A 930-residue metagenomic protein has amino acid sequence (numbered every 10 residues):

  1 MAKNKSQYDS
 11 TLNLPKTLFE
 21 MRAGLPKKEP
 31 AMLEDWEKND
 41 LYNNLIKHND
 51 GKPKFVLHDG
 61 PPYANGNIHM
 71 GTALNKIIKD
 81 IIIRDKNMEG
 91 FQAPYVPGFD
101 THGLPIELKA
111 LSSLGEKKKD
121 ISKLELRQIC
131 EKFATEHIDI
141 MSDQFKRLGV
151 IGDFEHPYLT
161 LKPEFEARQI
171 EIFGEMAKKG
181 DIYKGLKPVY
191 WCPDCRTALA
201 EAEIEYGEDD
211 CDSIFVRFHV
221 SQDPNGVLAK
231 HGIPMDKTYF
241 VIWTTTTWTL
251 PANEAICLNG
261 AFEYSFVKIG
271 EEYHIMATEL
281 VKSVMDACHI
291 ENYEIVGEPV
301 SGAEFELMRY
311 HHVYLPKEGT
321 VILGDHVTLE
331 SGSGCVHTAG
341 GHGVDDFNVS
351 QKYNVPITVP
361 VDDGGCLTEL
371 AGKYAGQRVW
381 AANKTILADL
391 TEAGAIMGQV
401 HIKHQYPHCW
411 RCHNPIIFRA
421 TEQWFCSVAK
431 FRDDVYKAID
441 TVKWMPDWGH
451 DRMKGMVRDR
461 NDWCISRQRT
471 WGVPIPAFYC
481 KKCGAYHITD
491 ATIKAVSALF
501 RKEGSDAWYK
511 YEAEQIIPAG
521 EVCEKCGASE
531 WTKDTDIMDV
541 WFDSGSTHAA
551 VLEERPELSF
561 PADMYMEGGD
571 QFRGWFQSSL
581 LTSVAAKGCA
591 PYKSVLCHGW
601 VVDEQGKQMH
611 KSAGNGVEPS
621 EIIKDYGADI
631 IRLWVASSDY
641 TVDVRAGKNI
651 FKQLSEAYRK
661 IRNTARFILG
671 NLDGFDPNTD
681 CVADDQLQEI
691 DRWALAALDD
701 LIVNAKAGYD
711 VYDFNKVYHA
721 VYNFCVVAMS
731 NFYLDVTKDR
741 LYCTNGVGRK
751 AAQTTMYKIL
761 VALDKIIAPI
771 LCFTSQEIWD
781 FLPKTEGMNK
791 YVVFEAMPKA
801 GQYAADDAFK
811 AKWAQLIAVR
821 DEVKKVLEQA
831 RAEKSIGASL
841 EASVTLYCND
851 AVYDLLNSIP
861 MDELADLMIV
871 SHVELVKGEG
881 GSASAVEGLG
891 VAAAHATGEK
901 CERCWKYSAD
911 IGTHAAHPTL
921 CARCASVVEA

Functional and structural regions predicted by a protein language model:
A2-E272, A339-V344, V349-K352, P356-A371 (+8 more regions): N-terminal, positively charged nucleic-acid-binding surface of large information/translation enzymes
G71-I83, G90-Q92, F99-D100, F165-R168 (+7 more regions): Structured ligand/cofactor/substrate-binding pocket environments in proteins
D100, V189, P193, A200-G207 (+6 more regions): Acidic, turn-prone loop/beta-hairpin segments
F145, R168, W463, E656-L669 (+2 more regions): Core structural elements
P188, Q405, P476, I516-V522 (+2 more regions): Short metal-coordination and nucleic-acid-contact micro-motifs, chiefly zinc-binding Cys/His arrays
C192, C409, C480, G520-C526 (+2 more regions): Short cysteine-rich clusters marking metal-coordination/redox-active sites
R196, Q468, G484, G527-A528 (+2 more regions): Cys/His-coordinated zinc-binding microdomains
V321-I322, A885-L920: C-terminal accessory/binding modules appended to enzymatic or scaffolding proteins
